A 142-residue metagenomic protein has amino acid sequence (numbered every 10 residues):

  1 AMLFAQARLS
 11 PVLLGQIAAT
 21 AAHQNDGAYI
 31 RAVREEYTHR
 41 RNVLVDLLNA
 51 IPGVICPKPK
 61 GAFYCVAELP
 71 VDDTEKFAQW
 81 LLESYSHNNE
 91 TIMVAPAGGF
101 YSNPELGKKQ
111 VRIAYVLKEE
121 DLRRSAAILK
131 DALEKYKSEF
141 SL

Functional and structural regions predicted by a protein language model:
A1-L142: PLP-dependent class I/II
